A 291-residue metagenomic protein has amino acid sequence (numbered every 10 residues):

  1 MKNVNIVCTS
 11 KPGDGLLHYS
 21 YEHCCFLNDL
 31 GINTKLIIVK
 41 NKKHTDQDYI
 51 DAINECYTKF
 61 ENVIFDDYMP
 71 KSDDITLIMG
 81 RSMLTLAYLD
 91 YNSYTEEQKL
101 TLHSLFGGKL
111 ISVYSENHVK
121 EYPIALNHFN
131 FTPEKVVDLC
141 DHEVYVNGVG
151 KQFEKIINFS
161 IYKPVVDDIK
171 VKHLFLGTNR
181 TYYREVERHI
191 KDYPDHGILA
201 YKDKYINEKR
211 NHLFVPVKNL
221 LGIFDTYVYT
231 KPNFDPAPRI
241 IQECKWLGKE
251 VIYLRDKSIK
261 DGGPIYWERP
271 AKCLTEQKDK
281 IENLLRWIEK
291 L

Functional and structural regions predicted by a protein language model:
M1-Y94, H118-I124, I252-L291: N-terminal pre-catalytic "stem/leader" segment of glycosyltransferase-like enzymes
V4, N33-K35, G108-I111, P194-I198 (+2 more regions): Hydrophobic anchor at the start of a short beta-strand that flanks the dinucleotide cofactor-binding loop
H18-E22, T178-D192, Y201: A conserved mid-protein helix/loop that constitutes part of the nucleotide-sugar donor-binding site
V39-K42, L174-R180, G197-K209: Glycosyltransferase donor-sugar binding loop
T76-R188, K278: Catalytic core of nucleotide-activated saccharide and alditol-phosphate transferases
S160, D203-L221, P236-A237: Conserved active-site histidine-acidic residue motif and adjacent donor-binding/catalytic loop of glycosyltransferases
D225, G248: A short alpha->beta transition loop at the rim of the catalytic pocket in nucleotide-sugar-dependent
Y229-I241, W246, D256, K260-D261: Nucleotide-sugar-dependent
